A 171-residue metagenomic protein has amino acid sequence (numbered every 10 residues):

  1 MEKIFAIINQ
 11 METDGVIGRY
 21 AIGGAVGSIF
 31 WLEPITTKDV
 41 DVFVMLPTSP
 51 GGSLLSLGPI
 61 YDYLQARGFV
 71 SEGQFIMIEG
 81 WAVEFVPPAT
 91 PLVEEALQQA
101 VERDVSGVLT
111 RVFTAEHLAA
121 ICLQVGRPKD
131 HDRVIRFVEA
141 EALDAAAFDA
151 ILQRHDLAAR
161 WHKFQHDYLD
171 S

Functional and structural regions predicted by a protein language model:
M1-S171: Compositionally biased terminal segments of proteins
